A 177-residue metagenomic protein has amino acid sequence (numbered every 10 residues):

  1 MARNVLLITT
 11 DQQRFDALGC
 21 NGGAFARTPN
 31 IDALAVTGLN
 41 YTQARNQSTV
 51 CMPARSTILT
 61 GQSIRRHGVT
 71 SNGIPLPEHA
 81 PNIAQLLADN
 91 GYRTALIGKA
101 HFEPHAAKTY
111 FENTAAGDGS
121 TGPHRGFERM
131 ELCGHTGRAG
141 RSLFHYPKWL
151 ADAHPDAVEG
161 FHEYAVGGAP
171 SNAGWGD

Functional and structural regions predicted by a protein language model:
M1-D177: Formylglycine-dependent sulfatase
